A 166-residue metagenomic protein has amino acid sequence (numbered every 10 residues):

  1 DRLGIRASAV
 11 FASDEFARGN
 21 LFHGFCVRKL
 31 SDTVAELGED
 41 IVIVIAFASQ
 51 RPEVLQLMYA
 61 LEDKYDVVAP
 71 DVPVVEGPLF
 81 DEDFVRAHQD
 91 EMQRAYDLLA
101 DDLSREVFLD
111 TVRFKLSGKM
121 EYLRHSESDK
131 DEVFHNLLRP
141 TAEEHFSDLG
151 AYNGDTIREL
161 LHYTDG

Functional and structural regions predicted by a protein language model:
R2-L3, N20, V44-G166: S-adenosyl-L-methionine
G4-L21: NAD(P)-binding Rossmann-fold cofactor-contacting core
R6-A9, C26, D66-V68: Conserved beta-strand segments of alpha/beta enzyme cores
S8, D40-V42, E144: Conserved acidic residues
A12-A17, D32-T33, D71-V74: Short, acidic/turn-prone active-site loops that include or flank metal/cofactor- and phosphate-binding residues
A17-G24, E36-L37, M58: Short loop/helix-cap segments at secondary-structure boundaries that form the rim of catalytic
C26-K29, V85-A87: Short, hinge-like loop/turn segments at secondary-structure boundaries
R28-I41, H135-R139: Short amphipathic alpha-helix with an adjacent loop that forms part of the alpha/beta core around
